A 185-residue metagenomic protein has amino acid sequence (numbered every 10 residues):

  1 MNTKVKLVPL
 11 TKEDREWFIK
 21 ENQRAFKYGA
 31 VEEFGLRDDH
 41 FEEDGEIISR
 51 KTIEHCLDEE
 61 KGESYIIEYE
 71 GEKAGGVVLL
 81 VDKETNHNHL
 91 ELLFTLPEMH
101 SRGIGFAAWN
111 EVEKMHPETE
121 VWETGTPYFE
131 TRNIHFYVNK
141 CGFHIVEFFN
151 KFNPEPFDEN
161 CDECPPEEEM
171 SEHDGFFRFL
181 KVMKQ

Functional and structural regions predicted by a protein language model:
V5-K20, K27-V31: A short beta-loop-alpha structural element at the N-terminal edge of CoA-dependent acyl/N-acetyltransferase catalytic
F26-I53: Conserved GNAT-fold acetyl-CoA-binding loop/helix
S64-I66, E72-V81, H89, F94: Conserved beta-strand in the GNAT
N86-P97, G125-T126: Conserved acetyl-CoA binding element of GNAT-fold acetyltransferases
L92-T95, S101-K114, N139: Conserved acetyl-CoA-binding loop-helix of GNAT-fold acetyltransferases
K114-Y128: Conserved GNAT acetyl-CoA-binding A-motif
G125-T126, N139-E167: Conserved catalytic-core motifs of GNAT/GCN5-like acyltransferases
E172-F179: Short hydrophobic/aromatic beta-strand or adjacent loop that forms the aromatic wall/cage of a ligand/substrate-binding
